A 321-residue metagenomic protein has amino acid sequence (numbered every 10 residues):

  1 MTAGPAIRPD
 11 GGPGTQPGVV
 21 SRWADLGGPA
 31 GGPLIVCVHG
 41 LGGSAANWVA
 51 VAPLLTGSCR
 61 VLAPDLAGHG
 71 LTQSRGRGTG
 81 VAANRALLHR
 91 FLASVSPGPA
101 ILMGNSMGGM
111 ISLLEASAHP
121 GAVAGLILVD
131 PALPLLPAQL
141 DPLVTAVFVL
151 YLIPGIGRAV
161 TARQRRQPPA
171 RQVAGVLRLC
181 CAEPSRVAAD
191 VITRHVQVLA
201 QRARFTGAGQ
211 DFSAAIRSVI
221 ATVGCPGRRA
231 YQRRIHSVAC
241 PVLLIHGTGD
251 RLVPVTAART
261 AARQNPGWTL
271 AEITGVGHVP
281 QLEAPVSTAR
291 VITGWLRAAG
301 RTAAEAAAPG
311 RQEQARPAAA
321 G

Functional and structural regions predicted by a protein language model:
M1-C37, T56-R60, R85-P99, T293 (+1 more regions): Alpha/beta-hydrolase fold catalytic core
Q16-L26, V49, P53, L62-M107 (+3 more regions): Active-site loop/oxyanion-hole signature of alpha/beta-hydrolase fold enzymes
G40-G43, S106: Active-site glycine-rich loops that stabilize anionic/oxyanionic intermediates across multiple enzyme folds
L126-Q164: Flexible "cap/lid" loop of the alpha/beta hydrolase fold
R163-R234: Conserved alpha/beta-hydrolase catalytic His-Asp/Glu region
C225-P226, G249-V253: Acidic catalytic loop of the alpha/beta-hydrolase fold
V238, L244-H246: Short beta-strand/loop motif that positions the catalytic acidic residue of the alpha/beta-hydrolase fold
L252, V276-V286: Catalytic histidine-centered segment of alpha/beta-hydrolase-like enzymes
